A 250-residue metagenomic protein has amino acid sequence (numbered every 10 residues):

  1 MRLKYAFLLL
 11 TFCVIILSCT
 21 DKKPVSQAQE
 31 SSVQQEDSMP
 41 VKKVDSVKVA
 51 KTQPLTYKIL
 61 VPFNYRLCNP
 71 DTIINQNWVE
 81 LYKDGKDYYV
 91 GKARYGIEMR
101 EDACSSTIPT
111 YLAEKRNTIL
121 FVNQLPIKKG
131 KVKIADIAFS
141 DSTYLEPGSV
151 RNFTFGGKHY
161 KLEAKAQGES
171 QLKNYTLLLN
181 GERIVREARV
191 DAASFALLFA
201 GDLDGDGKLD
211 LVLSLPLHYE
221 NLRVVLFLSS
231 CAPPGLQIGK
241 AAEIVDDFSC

Functional and structural regions predicted by a protein language model:
Y5-V14: Sec-dependent N-terminal signal peptides
L17-S18: C-terminal motif of bacterial Sec signal peptides marking the signal peptidase cleavage site
D21-E30: Bacterial Sec signal peptide processing site at the extreme N-terminus
E30-N180: Terminal, intrinsically disordered low-complexity segments enriched in charged/polar and proline residues
L145, E187-L197, V245-C250: Repeat-based blade/solenoid architectures
S149-R151, F195-L203: Beta-propeller blade termini
L162, G205-L215: Acidic/hydrophobic-patterned starts of short beta strands in beta-sheet-rich repeat architectures
N180, N221-A241: Beta-propeller blade repeat segments, especially FG-GAP/WD-type strand-to-loop junctions in 6- to 7-bladed propeller
